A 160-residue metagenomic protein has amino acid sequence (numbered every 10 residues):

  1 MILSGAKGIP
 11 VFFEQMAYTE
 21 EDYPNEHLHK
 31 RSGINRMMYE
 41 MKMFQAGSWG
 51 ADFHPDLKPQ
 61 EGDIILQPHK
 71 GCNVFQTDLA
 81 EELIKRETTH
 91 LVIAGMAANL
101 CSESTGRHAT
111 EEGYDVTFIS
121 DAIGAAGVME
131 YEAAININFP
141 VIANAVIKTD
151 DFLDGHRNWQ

Functional and structural regions predicted by a protein language model:
G5-G8, P24-N25, R31-Q160: Active-site-adjacent betaalpha module
F13-Y23, L28: Catalytic-core segment of enzymes that process non-peptidic bonds
